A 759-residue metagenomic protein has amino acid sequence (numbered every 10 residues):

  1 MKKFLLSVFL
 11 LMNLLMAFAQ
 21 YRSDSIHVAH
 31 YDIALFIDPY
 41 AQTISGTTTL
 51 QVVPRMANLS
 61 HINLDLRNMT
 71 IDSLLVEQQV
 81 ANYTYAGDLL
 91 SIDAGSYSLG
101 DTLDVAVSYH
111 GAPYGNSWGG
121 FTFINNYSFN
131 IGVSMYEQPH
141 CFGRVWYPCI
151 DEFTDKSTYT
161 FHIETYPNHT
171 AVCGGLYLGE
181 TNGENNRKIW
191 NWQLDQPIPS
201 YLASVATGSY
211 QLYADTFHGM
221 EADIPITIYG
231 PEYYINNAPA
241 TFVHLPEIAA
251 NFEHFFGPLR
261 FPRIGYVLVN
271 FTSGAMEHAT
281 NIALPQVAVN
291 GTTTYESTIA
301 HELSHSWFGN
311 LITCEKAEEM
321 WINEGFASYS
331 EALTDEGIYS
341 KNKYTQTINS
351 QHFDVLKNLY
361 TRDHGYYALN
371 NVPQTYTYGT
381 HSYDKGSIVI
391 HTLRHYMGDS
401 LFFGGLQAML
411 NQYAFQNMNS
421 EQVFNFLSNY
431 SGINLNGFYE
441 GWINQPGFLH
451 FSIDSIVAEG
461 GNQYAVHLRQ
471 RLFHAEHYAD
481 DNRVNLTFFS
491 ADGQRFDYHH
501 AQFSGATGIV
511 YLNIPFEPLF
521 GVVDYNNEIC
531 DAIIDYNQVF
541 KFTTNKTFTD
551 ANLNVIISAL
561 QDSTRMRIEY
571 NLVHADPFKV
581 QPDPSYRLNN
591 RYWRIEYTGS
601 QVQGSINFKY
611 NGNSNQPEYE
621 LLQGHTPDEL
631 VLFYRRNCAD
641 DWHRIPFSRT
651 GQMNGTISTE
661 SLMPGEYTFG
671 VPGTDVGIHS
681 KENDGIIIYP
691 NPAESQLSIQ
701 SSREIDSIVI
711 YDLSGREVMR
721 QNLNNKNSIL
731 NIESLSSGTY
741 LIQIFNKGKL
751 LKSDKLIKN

Functional and structural regions predicted by a protein language model:
K3-L5, W192, P225-L468, A475 (+1 more regions): Hydrophobic alpha-helical and helix-loop surface patches within well-folded domains that function as non-catalytic
L15-F18, K681-N759: C-terminal outer-membrane/trafficking sorting elements
F18-S45, S128-V133, L435-G437, G441: N-terminal, polar/Ser/Thr-rich
L66-N126, G505-E517, N527-I529: A surface-exposed beta-strand-loop module
S108-Y210, A214: Extended, low-hydrophobicity, Ser/Thr/Pro/Gly-biased non-transmembrane segments
G179, P515-K546, G624-E629, R635-N683: Proteolytic cleavage junctions
S304, A414-S585, S605, G612 (+1 more regions): Non-catalytic accessory/interaction domains
P577-V631, R636-N637: Proteolytic processing hotspots in large secreted/extracellular or virion-associated proteins and select intracellular
